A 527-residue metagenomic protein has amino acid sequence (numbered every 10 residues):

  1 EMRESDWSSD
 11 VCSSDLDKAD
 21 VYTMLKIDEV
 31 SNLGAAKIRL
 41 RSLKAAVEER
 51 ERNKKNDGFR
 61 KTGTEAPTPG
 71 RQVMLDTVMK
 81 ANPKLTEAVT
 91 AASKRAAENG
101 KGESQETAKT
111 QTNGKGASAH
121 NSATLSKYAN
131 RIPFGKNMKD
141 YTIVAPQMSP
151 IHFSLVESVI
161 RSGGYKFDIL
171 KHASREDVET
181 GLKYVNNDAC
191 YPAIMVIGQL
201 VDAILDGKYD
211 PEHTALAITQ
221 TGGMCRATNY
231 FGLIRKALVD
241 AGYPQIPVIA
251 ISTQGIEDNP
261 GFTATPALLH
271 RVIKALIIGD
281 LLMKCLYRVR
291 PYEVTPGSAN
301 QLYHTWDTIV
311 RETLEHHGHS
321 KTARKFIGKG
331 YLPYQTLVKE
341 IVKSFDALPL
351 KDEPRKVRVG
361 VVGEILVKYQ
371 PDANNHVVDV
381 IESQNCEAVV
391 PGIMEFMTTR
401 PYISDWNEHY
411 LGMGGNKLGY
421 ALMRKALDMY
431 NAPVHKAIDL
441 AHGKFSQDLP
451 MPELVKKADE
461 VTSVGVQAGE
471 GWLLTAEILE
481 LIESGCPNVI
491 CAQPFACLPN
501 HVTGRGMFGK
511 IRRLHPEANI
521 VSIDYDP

Functional and structural regions predicted by a protein language model:
E1-W7, V11: Single conserved hydrophobic/aromatic residue that forms the stacking wall/gate of nucleotide- or nucleobase-binding
R3-S5, Q493-P499, D524-D526: Small/polar glycine-rich anion-binding or flexible loop at a beta-alpha turn
D10-T142, R235, I249-P266, R505-P527: Peripheral docking tails and interdomain loops at the edges of cofactor- or intermediate-handling domains
K18, E212, P244-Q245, G485: Short loop/turn motifs at secondary-structure junctions
K37, K115-T214, I218-P244, E257 (+14 more regions): Metallocofactor- and cofactor-centric catalytic cores in central/energy metabolism, strongly enriched
D76-P133, T265-V466: A charged, amphipathic alpha-helical module
A227-L286: Internal, well-ordered alpha/beta segment that forms a basic, Gly-enriched binding/recognition surface
P452, K456-A468, W472-F508: Substrate-recognition/cap regions that form aromatic- and gly/pro-loop-enriched pockets for small-molecule ligands
